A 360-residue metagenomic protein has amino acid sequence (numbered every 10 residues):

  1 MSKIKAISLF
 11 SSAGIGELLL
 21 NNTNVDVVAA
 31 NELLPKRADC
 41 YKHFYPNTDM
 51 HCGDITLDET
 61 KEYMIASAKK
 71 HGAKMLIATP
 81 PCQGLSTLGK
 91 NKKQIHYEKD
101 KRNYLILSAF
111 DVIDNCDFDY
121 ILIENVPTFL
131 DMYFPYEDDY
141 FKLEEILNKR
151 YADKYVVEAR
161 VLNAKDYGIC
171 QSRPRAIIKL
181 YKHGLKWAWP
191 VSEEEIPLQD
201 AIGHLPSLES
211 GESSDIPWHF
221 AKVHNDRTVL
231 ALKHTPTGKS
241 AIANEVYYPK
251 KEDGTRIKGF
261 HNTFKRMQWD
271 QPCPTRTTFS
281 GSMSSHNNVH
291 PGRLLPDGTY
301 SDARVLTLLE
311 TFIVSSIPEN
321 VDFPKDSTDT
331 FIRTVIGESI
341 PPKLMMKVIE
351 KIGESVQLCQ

Functional and structural regions predicted by a protein language model:
S2-C116, V126-F134, D138-Y140, E145: Core alpha/beta nucleotide-donor-binding catalytic domains of modification enzymes
L9, A30, R102, Y136 (+4 more regions): Aromatic-acidic/polar surface patches that form glycan- and anion
A13, Y140, R175, E338-M346: Short alpha-helical patches at coil-to-helix transitions and adjacent helical residues in well-structured domains
G14, P35, P81-Q83, P127-F129 (+4 more regions): Short, solvent-exposed loop/turn segments at secondary-structure junctions
I65-K70, L85-T263: Class I S-adenosyl-L-methionine
D226-Q360: C-terminal target-recognition/interaction regions appended to catalytic cores
